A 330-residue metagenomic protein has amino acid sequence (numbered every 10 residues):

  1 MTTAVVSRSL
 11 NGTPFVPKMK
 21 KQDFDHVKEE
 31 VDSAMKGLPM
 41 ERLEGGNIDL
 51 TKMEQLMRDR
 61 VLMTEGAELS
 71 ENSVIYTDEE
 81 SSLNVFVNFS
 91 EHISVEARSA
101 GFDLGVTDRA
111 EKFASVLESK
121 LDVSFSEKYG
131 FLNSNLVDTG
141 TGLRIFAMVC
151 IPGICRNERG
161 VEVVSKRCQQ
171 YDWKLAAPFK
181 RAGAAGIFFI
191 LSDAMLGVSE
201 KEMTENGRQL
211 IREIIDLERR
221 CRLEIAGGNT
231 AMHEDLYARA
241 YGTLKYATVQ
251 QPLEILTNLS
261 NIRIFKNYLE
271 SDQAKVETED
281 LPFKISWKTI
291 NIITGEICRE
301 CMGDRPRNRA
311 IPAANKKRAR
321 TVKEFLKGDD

Functional and structural regions predicted by a protein language model:
M1-K128, L143-R144, C155-D330: Long, Pro/Ser/Thr-rich low-complexity/intrinsically disordered regulatory tracts in eukaryotic proteins
G130-V149: Conserved phosphate/anionic-ligand binding catalytic regions in large, soluble enzymes, centered on
